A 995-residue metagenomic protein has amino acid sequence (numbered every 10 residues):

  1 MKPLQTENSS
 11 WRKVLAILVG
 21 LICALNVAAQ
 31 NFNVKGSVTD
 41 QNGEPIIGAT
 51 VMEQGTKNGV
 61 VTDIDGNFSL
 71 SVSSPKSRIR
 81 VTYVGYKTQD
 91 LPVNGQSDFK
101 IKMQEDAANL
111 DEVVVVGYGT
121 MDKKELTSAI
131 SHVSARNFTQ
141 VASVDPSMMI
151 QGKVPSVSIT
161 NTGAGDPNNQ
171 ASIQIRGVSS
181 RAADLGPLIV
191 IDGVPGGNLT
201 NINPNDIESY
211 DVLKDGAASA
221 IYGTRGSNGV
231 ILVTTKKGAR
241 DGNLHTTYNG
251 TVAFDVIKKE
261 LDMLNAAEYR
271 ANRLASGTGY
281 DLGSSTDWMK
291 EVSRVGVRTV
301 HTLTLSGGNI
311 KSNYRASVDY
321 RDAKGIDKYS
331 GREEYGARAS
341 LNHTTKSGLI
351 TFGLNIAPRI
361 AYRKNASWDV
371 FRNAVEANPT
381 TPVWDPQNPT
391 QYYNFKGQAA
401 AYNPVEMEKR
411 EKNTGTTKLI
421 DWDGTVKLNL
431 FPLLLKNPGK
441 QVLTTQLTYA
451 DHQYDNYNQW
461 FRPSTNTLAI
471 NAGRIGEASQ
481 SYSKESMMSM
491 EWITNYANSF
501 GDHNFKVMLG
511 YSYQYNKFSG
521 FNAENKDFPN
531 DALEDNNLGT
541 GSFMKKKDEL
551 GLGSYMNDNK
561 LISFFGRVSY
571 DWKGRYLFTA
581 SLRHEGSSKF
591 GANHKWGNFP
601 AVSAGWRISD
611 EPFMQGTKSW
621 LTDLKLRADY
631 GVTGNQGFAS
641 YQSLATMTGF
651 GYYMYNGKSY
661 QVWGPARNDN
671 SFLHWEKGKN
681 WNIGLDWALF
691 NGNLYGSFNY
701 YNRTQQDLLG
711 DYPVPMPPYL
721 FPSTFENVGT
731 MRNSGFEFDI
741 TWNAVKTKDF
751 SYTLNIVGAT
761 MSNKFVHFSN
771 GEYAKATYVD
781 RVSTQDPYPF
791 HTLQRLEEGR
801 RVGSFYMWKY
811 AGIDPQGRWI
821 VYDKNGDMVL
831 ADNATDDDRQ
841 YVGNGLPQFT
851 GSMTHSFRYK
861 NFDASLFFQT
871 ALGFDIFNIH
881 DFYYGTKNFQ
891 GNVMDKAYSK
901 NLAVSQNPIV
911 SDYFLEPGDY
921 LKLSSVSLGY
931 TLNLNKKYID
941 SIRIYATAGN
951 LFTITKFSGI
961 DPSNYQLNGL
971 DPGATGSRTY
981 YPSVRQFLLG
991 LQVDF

Functional and structural regions predicted by a protein language model:
M1-R359, Y393-N394, D421-W422, F721 (+7 more regions): Short, small/polar-rich motifs associated with maturation and membrane association, primarily at protein termini
F138, G186, A271, G277-G279 (+10 more regions): Extracellular/periplasmic, surface-exposed regions of secreted and cell-surface proteins
S147-K153, S723-R732, A774-F805, Y841-S856 (+2 more regions): C-terminal extracellular loops and terminal segments of Gram-negative outer membrane beta-barrel proteins
D262-N265, R462-P463, E524-F528, Q869-L872 (+1 more regions): Short Gly/aromatic-enriched secondary-structure transition segments
V292, F868-L951, P962-Y965: Extracytoplasmic gating/loop element in the C-terminal half of outer-membrane beta-barrel translocons and assembly
G510, R567-S569, F750, V757 (+5 more regions): Exposed, low-structure sequence patches enriched in small/polar residues
N844-I876: Glycine-rich, aromatic-lined ligand/substrate-binding cores of catalytic and carbohydrate-binding domains
